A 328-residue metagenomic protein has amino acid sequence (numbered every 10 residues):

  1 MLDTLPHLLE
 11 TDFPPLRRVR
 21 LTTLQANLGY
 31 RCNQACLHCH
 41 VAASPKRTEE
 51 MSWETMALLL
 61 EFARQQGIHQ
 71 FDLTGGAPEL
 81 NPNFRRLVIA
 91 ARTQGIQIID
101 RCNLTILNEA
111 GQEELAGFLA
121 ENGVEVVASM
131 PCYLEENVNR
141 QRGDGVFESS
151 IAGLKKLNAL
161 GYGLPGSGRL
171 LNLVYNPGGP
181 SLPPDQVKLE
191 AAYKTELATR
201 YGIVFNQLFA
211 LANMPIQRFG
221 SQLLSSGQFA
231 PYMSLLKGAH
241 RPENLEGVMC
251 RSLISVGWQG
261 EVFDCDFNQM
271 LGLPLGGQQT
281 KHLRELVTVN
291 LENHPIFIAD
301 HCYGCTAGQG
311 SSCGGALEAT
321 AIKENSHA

Functional and structural regions predicted by a protein language model:
M1-G75, E79-I96: Conserved alpha-helical substructure of the radical SAM core
T23, A43-S52, Q66-N81, R92-K156 (+1 more regions): Core AdoMet radical
A35, G67, N122-G123, S167-L170 (+2 more regions): Short loop/turn motifs at secondary-structure junctions
F62, R86-Q94, F118-N122, K156 (+2 more regions): Alpha-helical structural signal in soluble globular domains
V127, L134-C250: Radical SAM enzyme [4Fe-4S]-AdoMet core and its adjacent flexible, acidic and glycine-rich loops/tails across
C250-L253, C302: Short, surface-exposed beta-edge/turn micro-motifs
V256-G257: Short, acidic, Ser/Thr-enriched surface-loop or helix-capping motifs
E261-A328: Flexible mid-to-C-terminal extensions adjoining Fe-S/redox cofactors in radical SAM and related proteins
